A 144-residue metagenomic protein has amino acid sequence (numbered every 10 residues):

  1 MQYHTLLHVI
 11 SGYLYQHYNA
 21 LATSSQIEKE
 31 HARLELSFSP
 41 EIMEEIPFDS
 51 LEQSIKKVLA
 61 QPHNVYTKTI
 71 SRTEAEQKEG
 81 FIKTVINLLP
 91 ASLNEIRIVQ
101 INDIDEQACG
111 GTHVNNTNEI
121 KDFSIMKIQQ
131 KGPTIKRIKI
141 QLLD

Functional and structural regions predicted by a protein language model:
M1-D144: Active-/binding-site microenvironments in catalytic and ligand-binding cores
